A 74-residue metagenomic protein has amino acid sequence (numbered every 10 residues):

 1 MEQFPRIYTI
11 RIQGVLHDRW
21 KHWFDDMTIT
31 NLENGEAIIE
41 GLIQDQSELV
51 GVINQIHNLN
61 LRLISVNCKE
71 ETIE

Functional and structural regions predicted by a protein language model:
M1-E74: Long, contiguous binding/interaction regions
